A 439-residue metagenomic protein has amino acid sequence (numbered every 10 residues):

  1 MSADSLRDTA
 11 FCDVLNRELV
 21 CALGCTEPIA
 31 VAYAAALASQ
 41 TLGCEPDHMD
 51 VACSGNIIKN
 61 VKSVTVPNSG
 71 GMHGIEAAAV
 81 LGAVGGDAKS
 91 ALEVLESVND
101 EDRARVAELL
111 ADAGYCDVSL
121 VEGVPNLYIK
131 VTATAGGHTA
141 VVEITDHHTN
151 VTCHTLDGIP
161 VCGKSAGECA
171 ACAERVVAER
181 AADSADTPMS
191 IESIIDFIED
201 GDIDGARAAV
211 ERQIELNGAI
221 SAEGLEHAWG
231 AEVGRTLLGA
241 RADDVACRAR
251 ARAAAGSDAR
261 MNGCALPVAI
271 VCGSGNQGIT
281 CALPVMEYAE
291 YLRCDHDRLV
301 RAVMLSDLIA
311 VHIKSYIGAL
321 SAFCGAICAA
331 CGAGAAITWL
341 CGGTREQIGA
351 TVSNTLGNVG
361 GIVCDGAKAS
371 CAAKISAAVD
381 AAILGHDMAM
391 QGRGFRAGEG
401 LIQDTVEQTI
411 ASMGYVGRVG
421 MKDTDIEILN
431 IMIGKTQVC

Functional and structural regions predicted by a protein language model:
S2-D13, E45-I57, D244-G263, D295-I313 (+1 more regions): Acidic-glycine-rich active-site phosphate/pyrophosphate-binding loop
R7-R17, C25, K89-C116, L120-A133 (+4 more regions): Functionally critical mobile loop/hinge segments
F11-V20, I57-T65, A259-I270, A310-L320 (+1 more regions): Glycine/charged-rich beta-loop-alpha catalytic/anionic-binding loops adjacent to active sites
C21-L37, L266-L283, C324-C328: Conserved phosphate/anionic-ligand binding catalytic regions in large, soluble enzymes, centered on
A32-I129, A133: Early transmembrane hairpin of solute transport permeases
S39, P67, Y288-R301, V311-A377 (+1 more regions): Hydrophobic alpha-helical bundle architecture
A111-G263, L429-C439: Signature of multi-pass transmembrane helix bundles
D243, C247, R260-R293: Membrane-embedded translocation segments of transport machinery
